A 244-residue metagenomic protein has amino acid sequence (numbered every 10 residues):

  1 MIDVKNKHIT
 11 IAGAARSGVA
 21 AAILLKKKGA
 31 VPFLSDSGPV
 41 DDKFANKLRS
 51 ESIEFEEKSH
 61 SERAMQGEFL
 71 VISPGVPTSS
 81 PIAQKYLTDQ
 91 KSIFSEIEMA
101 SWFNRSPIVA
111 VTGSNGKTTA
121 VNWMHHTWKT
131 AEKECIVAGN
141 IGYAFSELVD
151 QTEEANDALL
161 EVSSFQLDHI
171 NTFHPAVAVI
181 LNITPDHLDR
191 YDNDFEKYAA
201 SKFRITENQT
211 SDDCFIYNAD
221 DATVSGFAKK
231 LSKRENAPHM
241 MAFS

Functional and structural regions predicted by a protein language model:
M1-S95, M99: N-terminal leader/targeting and accessory segments in enzymes
D3-K7, A12-A14, N46, D192-A199 (+2 more regions): Adenine nucleotide phosphate-binding catalytic loops in nucleotide-utilizing enzymes
G13, D36, V71-I72, G139 (+2 more regions): Short beta-strand/turn micro-motifs composed of small residues that flank or help shape donor/cofactor-binding pockets
S17, S35, S73, S114 (+2 more regions): Short linear Ser/Thr-Pro motifs
P32-D36, V137, L159, A242: Short beta-strand "acidic-cap" motif of Rossmann-like dinucleotide-binding folds
E62-M65, P74-A219, T223-P238: Phosphate-binding loop of NTP-binding sites
